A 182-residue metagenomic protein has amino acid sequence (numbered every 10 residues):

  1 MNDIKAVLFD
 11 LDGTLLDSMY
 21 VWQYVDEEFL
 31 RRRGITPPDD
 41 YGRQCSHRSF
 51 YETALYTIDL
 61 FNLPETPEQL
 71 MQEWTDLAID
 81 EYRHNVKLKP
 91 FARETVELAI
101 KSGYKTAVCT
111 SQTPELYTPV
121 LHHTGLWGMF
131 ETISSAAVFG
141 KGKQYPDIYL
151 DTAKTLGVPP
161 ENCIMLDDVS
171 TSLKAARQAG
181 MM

Functional and structural regions predicted by a protein language model:
N2-S102: N-terminal helical cap/lid subdomain that shapes the substrate entry/recognition surface in HAD-like hydrolases
F9, L166-D167: Active-site flanking residues adjacent to catalytic metal/cofactor-binding acidic residues
L15, L88, T106-C109, M165-L166: Conserved SAM-binding loop
L16, A179-G180: Conserved donor-binding/catalytic loop of nucleotide-activated donor transferases
T36-P37, P159, M182: Short coil/turn motifs that cap or connect alpha-helices
N85, T113-I164, S170-Q178: Substrate-recognition "cap/lid" segment bordering the active-site pocket of phosphatases
A92-H122: Substrate-recognition element of Asp-dependent hydrolases with the DxDx(T/V) motif
